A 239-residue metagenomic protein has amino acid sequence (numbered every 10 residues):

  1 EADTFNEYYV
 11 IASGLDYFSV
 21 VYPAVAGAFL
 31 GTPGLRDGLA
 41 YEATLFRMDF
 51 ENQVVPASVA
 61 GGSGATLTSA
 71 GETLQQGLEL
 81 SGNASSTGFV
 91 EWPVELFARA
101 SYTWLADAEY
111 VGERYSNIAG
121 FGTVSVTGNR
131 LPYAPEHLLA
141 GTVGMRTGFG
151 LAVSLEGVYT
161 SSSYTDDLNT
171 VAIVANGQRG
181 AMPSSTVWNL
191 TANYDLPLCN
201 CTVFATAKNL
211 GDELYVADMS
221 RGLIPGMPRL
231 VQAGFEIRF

Functional and structural regions predicted by a protein language model:
E1, E7-Y17, S63-A70, G122-R130 (+2 more regions): Extracellular loop and loop/strand-boundary signature of outer-membrane beta-barrel proteins
E1-Q76, N83, A98, K208: Membrane-embedded beta-barrel scaffold of Gram-negative outer-membrane proteins
T4-I11, Q53-G61, W92, L105-N117 (+2 more regions): Outer-membrane beta-barrel translocator domains and adjoining extracellular loop/strand segments of Gram-negative
S13-L15, A26-T32, L80-A84, A100 (+5 more regions): Residues on the lipid-exposed face of transmembrane beta-strands in outer-membrane beta-barrel proteins
V21-P23, T73-G77, E136, S185-V187 (+2 more regions): Membrane-spanning beta-strands of outer-membrane beta-barrel proteins
G34-F50, T66-L168: Gram-negative outer-membrane beta-barrel transporters
T44, V174-M182, N189-N193: Short, glycine/charged-rich beta-strand-loop motifs at protein surfaces that mediate ligand recognition and catalysis
L96, V158-V171, A192-F239: C-terminal beta-signal and adjacent terminal beta-strands/loops of Gram-negative outer-membrane beta-barrel proteins
